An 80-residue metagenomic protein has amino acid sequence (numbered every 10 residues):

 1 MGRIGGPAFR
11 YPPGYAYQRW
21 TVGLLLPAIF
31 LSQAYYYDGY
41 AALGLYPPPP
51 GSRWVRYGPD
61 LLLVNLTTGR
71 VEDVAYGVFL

Functional and structural regions predicted by a protein language model:
M1-L80: Low-complexity segments
